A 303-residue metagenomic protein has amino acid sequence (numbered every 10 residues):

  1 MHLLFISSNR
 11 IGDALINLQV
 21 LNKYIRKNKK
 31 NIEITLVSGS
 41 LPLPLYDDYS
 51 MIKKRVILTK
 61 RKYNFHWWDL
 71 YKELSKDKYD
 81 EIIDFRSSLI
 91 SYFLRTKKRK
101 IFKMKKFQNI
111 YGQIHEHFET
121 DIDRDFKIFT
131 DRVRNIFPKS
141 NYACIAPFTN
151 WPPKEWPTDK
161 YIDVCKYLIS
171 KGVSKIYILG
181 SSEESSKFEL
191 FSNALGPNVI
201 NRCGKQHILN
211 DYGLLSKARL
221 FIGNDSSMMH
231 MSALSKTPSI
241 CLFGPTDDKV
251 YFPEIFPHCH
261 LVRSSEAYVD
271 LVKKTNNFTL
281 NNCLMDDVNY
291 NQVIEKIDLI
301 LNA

Functional and structural regions predicted by a protein language model:
M1-A303: Catalytic machinery of carbohydrate-active enzymes, primarily nucleotide-sugar-dependent glycosyltransferases
